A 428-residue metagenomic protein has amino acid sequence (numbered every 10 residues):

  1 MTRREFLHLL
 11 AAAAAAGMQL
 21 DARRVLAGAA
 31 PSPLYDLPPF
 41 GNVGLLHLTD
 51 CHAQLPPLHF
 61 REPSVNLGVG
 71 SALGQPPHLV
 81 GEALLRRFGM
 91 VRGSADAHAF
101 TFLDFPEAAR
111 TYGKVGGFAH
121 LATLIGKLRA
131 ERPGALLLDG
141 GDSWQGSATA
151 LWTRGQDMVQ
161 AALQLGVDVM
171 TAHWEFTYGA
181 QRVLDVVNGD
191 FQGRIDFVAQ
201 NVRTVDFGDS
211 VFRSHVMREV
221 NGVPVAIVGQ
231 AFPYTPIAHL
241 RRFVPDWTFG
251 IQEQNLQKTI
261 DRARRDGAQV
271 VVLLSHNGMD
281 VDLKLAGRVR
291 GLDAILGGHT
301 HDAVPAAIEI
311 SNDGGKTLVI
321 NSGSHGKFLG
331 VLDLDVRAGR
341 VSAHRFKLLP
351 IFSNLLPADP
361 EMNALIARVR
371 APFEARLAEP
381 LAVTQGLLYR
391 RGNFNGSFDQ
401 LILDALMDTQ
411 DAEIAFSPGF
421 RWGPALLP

Functional and structural regions predicted by a protein language model:
R3-A11, G17-S353, E361, N393-A405: Acidic, metal/ion-coordinating pockets
P357-P428: Hard-cation-handling environments
